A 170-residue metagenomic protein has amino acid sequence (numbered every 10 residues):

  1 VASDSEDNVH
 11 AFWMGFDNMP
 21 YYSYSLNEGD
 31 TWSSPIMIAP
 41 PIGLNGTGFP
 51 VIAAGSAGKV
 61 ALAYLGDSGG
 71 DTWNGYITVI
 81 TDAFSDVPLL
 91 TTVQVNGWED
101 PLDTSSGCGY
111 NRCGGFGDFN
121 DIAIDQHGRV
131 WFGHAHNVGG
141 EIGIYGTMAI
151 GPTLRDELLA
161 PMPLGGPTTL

Functional and structural regions predicted by a protein language model:
V1-L170: Extracellular, repeat-based ectodomains that mediate carbohydrate processing or recognition
